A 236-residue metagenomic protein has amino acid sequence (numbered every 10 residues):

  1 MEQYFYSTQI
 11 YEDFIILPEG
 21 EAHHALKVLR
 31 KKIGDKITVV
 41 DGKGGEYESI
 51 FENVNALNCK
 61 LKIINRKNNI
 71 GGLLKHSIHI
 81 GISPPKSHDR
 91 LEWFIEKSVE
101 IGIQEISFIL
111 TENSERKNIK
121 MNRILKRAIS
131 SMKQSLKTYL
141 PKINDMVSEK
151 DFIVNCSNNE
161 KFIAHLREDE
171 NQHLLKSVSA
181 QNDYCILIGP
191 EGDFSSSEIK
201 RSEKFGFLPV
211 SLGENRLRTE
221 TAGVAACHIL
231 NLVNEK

Functional and structural regions predicted by a protein language model:
M1-N69, N122: N-terminal positively charged helical leader segments and presequences
T8, E19-G20, G42, M146 (+2 more regions): Fold-independent oxyanion-binding glycine-rich loops and adjacent beta-strand/coil segments at enzyme active sites
D13, I33-D35, G45-Y47, L57-C59 (+4 more regions): A generic structural signal for short beta-strands and their flanking turns/coil linkers
R66, T111-S114, E214: Short, ordered loop/turn segments at secondary-structure junctions
G71-E160: RNA substrate-binding interface of SAM-dependent RNA methyltransferases
I163-K200, F207-L212: Active-site/ligand-binding-proximal alpha/beta "capping" segment
S196-K236: Structured adenosyl-cofactor binding patch, chiefly the S-adenosyl-L-methionine
